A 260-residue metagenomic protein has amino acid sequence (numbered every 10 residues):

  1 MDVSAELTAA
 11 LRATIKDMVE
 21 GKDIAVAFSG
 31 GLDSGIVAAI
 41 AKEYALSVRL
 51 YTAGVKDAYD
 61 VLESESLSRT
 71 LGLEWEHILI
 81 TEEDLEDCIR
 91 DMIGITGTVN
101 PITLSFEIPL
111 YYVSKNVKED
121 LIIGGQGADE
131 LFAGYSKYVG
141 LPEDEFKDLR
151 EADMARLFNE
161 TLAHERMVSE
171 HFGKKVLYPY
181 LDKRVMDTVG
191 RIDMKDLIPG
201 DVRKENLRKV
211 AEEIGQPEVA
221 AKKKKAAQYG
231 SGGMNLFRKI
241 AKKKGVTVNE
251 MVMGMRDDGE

Functional and structural regions predicted by a protein language model:
M1-I24, E213: RNA-binding accessory domains that recognize and position tRNA/RNA substrates
V3, L7, L11, V37 (+5 more regions): Hydrophobic (often cysteine-bearing) scaffold residues that line and stabilize catalytic clefts of nucleotide/cofactor
A10, E20-I24, D84-K137, R156-E165 (+4 more regions): Conserved adenosine/adenylate-binding substructure
I15-E20, V37, A41-A45, S68-T70 (+3 more regions): Alpha-helix C-terminal capping segments
D23-L71: ATP-dependent adenylation/pyrophosphate-handling site
K56-S114, K137-F146, V189-I198: ATP-dependent adenylate-handling ligase core
I122, D129-F146, A155-V248: Mid-to-C-terminal catalytic subdomains of enzymes that bind/position adenosyl phosphate moieties or nucleic-acid
